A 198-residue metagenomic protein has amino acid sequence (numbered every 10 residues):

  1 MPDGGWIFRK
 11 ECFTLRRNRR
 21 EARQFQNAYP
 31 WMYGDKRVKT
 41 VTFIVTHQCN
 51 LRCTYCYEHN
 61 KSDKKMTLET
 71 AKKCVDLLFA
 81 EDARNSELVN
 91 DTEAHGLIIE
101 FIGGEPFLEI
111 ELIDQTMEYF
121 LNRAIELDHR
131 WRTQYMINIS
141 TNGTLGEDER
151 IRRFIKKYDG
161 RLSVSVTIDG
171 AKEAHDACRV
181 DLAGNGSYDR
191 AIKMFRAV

Functional and structural regions predicted by a protein language model:
P2-T42, E87-E93: N-terminal [4Fe-4S]-dependent radical SAM core
R16-Y33, R37, T54-Y55, K65 (+2 more regions): Conserved N-terminal glycine/acidic-rich loop preference
D35-A71: Canonical Radical SAM [4Fe-4S] cluster-binding loop centered on the CxxxCxxC motif and its immediate flanking residues
V45, Y57-E58, G104, V166-A171: Short loop/turn segments at strand-loop or loop-helix junctions that form parts of catalytic or ligand-binding pockets
C49, C53, F101, I139: Conserved, mostly hydrophobic/aromatic
F79-E100, E109-V198: Radical SAM/AdoMet-radical enzyme domain recognition
